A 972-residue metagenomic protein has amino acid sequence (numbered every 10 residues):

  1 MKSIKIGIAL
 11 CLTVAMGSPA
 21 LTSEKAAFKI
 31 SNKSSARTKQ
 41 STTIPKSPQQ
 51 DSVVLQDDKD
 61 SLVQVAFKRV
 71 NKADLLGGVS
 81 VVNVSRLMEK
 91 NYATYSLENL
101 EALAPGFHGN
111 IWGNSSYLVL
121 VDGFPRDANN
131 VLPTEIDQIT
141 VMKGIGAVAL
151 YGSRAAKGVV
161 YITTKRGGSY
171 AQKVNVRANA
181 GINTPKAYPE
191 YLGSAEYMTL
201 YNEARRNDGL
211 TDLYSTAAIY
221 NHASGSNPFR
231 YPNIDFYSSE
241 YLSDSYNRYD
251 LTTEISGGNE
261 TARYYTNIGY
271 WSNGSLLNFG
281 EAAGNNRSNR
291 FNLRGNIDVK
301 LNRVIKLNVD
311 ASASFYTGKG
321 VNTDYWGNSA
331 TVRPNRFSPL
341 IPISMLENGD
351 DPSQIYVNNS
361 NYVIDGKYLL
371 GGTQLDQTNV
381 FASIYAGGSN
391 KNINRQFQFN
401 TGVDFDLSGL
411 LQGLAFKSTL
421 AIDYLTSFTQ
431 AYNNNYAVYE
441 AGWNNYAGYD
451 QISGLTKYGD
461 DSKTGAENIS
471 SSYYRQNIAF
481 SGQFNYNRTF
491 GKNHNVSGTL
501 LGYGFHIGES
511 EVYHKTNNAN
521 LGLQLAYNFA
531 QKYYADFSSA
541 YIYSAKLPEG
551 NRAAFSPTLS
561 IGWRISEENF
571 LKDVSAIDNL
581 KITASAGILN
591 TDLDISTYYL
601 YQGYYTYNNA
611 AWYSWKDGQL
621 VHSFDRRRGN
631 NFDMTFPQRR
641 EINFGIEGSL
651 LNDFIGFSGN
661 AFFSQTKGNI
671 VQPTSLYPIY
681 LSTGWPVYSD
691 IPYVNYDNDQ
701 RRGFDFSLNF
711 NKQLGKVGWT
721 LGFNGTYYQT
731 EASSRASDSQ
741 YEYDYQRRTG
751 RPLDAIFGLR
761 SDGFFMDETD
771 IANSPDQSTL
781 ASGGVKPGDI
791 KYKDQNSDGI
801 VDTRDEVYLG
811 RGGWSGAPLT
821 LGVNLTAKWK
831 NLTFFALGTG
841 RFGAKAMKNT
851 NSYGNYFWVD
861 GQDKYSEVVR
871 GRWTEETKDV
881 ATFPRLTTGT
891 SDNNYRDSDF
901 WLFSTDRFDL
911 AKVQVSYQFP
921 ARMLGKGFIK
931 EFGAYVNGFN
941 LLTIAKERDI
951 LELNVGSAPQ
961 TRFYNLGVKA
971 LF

Functional and structural regions predicted by a protein language model:
M1-R294, K306-N308, W719, Q740 (+1 more regions): Short, small/polar-rich motifs associated with maturation and membrane association, primarily at protein termini
A9, N296-I305, A311-F315, D350-Y356 (+4 more regions): Extracellular/periplasmic, surface-exposed regions of secreted and cell-surface proteins
V119, Y527, Q795, A827: Short aromatic-centered micro-motifs
F124-G167, A187-Y191, P232-T252, W271-D310 (+11 more regions): Outer-membrane beta-barrel proteins
N175-R230, T323-D324, N328-V332, Y598 (+2 more regions): Conserved small-residue
T378, A382, P787, R841-A934 (+1 more regions): Extracytoplasmic gating/loop element in the C-terminal half of outer-membrane beta-barrel translocons and assembly
D690-Q700, Q740-F757, L809-G822, T826 (+3 more regions): C-terminal extracellular loops and terminal segments of Gram-negative outer membrane beta-barrel proteins
W814-M847: Glycine-rich, aromatic-lined ligand/substrate-binding cores of catalytic and carbohydrate-binding domains
